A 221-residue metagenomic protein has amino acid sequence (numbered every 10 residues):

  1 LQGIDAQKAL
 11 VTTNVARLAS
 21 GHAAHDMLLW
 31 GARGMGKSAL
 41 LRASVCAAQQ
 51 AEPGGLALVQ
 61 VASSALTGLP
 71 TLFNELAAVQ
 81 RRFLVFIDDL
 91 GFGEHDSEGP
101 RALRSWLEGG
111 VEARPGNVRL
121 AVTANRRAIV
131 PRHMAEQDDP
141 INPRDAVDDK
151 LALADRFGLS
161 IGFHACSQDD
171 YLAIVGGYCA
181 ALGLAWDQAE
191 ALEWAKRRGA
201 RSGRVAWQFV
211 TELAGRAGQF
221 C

Functional and structural regions predicted by a protein language model:
L1-A9: Dynamic helix-loop-helix/coil hinge segments at AAA+ ATPase domain boundaries and subdomain interfaces
G21-L41: Walker A/P-loop nucleotide-binding motif
R42-C46: A conserved segment at the C-terminal end of the G1
A47-F83, F92-D96: AAA+/P-loop NTPase substrate/partner-engagement loops
I87-D88: Hydrophobic residues in beta-strands of the RecA-like P-loop NTPase core, especially within AAA+ ATPase
G91-P140: Conserved catalytic/switch belt of AAA+ P-loop NTPases
A124, D139-L151, G158-Y171: Conserved AAA+ ATPase "SRH/arginine-finger" region at the nucleotide-binding site
H164-C221: C-terminal alpha-helical "lid" subdomain
